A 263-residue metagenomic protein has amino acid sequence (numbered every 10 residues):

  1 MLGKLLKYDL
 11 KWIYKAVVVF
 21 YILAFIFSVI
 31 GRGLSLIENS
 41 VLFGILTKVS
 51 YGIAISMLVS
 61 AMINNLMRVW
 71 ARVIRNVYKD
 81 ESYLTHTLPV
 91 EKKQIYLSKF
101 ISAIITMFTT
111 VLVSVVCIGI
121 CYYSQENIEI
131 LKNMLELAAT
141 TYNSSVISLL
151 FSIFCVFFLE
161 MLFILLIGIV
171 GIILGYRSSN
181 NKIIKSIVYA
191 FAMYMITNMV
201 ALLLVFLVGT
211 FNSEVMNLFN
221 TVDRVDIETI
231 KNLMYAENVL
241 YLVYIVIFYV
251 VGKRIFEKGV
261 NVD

Functional and structural regions predicted by a protein language model:
M1-E81, K92-D263: Hydrophobic alpha-helical transmembrane segments of membrane proteins
T87-E91: Short helix-to-coil transition segments within interhelical loops that connect adjacent transmembrane helices
